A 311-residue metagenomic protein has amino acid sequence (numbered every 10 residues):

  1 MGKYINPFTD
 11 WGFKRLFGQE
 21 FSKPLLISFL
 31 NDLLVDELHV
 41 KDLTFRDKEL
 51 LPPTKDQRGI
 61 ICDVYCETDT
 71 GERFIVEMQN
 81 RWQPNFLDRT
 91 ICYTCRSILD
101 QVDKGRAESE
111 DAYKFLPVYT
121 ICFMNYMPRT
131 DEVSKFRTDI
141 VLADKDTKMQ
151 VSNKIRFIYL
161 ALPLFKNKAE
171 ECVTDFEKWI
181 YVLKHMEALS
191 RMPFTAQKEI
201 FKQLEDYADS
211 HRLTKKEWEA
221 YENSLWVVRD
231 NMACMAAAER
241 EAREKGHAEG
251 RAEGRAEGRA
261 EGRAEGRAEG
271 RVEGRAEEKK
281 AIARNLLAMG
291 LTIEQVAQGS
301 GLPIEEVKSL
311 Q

Functional and structural regions predicted by a protein language model:
M1-L225: Conserved single-residue anchors adjacent to enzymatic active/cofactor-binding motifs
G2, F74-Q79, I180-Q311: Short, charged alpha-helical interaction segments and adjacent helix-coil junctions
